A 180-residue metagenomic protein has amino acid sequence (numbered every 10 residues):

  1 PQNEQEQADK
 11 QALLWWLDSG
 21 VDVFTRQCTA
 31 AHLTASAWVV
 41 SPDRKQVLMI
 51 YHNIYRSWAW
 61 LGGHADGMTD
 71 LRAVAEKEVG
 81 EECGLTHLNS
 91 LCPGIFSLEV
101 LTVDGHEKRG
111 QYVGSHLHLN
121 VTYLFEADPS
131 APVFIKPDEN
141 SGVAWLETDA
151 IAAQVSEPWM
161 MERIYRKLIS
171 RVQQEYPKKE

Functional and structural regions predicted by a protein language model:
P1-S36: Acidic, metal-coordinating catalytic segment for phosphate/diphosphate chemistry, firing primarily on the Nudix
Q5-A12, A150, M160-K167: Exposed alpha-helical structural elements
G20, T29, I54, L61 (+2 more regions): Glycine-rich, flexible loop/turn motifs
T25-W60: N-terminal strand-loop-strand
Q27-A31, D66, L117, V133 (+2 more regions): Membrane-topology and secretion signals of cell-surface/extracellular proteins
D66-W159: Unchanged
S156-E180: Charged phosphate-binding loop/patch that engages nucleotide di/tri-phosphates or the phosphate backbone of nucleic
